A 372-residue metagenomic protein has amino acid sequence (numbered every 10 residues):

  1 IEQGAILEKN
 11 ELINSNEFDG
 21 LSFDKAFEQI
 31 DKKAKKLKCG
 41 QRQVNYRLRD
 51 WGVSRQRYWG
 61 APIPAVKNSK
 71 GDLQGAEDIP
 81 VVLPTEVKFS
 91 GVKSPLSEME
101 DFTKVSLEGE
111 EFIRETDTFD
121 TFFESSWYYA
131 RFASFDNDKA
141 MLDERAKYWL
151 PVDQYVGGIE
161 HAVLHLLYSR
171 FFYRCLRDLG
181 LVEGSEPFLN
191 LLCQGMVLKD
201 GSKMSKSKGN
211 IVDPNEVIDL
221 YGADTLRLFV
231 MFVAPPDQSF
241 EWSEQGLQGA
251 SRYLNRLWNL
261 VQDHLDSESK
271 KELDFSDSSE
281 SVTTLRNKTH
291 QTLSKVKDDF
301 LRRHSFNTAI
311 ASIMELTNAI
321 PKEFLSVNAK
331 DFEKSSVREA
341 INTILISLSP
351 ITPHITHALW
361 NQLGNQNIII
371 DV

Functional and structural regions predicted by a protein language model:
I1, L96-M99, K104-P236: Alpha-helical recognition segments enriched in aromatics with Gly/Pro capping that present substrate-recognition
I1-D78, V87, K208, D213-G246 (+1 more regions): Residue patterns forming the tRNA-binding/recognition surfaces of aminoacyl-tRNA synthetases and related DALR
I1-G4, I13-Q43, R47, E86-T121 (+4 more regions): Basic, alpha-helical terminal appendages of large translation-related enzymes
I13-N16, K33-L37, E144-E160, I211-N215 (+5 more regions): Glycine- and acidic
D31, K35, W127, R131-S134 (+7 more regions): Amphipathic, well-packed alpha-helical segments that form the structural scaffold of globular domains
K35-R42, D136-L150, R174-P187, L220-Y221 (+5 more regions): Secondary-structure transition/capping motifs at alpha-helix termini and the adjoining loop/turn into the next element
W51-G60, R252-L260, V282-E323: Core structural elements
A65-G75, P80-V81, L191, V197-L198 (+4 more regions): Acidic, turn-prone loop/beta-hairpin segments
